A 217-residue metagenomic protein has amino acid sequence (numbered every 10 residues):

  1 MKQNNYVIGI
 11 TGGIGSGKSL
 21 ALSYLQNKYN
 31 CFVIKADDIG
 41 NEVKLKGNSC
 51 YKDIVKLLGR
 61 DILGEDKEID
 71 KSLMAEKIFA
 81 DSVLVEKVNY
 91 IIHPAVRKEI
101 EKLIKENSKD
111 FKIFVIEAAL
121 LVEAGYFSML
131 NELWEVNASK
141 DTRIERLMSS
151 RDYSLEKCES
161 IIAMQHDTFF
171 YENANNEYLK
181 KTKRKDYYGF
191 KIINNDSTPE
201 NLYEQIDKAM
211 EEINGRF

Functional and structural regions predicted by a protein language model:
I8-I10: Hydrophobic anchor at the beta1->P-loop junction of P-loop NTPases
G12, Y24: The Walker A (P-loop) glycine that initiates the GxxxxGKT/S ATP-binding motif of P-loop NTPases
S16: ATP-binding Walker
S19: Walker A/P-loop
C31-K44: Short beta-strand-centered segment that lines the nucleotide-binding/catalytic pocket of NTP-utilizing
N41-F111: ATP-dependent small-molecule kinase phosphotransfer cores that center on conserved nucleotide phosphate-binding segments
E101-S108, I113-S150: ATP-dependent NMP and nucleoside kinases share a basic, alpha-helical "lid"
S128, S149-N214: Small-molecule kinase domains that catalyze NTP-dependent phosphoryl transfer to phosphate-bearing small molecules
